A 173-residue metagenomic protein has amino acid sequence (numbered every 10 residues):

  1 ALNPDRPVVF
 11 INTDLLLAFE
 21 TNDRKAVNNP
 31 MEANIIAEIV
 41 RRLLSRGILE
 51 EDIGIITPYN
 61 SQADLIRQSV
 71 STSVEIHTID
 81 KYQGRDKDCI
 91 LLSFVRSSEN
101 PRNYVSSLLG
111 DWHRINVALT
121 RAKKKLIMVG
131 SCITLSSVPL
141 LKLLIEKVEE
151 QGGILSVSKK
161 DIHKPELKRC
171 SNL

Functional and structural regions predicted by a protein language model:
A1-Q68: Conserved helicase/translocase motor-coupling segment
L16, N60-Q62, Y82, R96-E99 (+2 more regions): Conserved nucleotide-binding/hydrolysis micro-motifs of P-loop NTPases
F19-E20, D64-I66, R85-K87, E99-N103 (+1 more regions): Switch/connector loops and helix/strand junctions flanking conserved nucleotide-binding motifs in nucleotide-processing
A33-A37, I76, C89, L109-L119: Amphipathic alpha-helical transducer elements in NTP-driven molecular machines
E50-G54, S71-D80: Conserved RecA-like helicase motor-core motifs
L65-S73, K147: Alpha-helical structural signal in soluble globular domains
H77, K81-S97, V117, K125-V129: A short beta-strand element within the Helicase C-terminal
E99-L173: Helicase C-terminal subdomain and adjacent C-terminal extension
